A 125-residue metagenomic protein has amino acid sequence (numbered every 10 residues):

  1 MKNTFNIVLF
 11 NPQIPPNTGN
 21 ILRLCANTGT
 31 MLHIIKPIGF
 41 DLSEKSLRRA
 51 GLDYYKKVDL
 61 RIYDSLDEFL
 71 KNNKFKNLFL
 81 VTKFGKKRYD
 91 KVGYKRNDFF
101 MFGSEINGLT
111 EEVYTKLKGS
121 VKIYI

Functional and structural regions predicted by a protein language model:
M1-I125: Post-transcriptional modification and biogenesis factors for structured RNAs of the translation apparatus
